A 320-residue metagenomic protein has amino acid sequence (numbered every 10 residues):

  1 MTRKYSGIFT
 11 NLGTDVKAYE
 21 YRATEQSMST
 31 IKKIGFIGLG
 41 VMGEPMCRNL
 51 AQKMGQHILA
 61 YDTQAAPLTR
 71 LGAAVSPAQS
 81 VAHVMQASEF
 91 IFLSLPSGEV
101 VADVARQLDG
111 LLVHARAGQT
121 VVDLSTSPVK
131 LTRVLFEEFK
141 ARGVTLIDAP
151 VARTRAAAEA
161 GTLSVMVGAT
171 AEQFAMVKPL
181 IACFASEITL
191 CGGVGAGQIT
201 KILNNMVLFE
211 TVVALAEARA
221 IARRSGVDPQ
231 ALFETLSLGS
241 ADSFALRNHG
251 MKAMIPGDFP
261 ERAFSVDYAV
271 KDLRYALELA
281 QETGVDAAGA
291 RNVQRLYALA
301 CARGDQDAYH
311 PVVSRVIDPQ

Functional and structural regions predicted by a protein language model:
M1-Q26: Short, intrinsically disordered or compositionally biased N-terminal tails of bacterial proteins
K17-S94, Q119: NAD(P)+-binding Rossmann beta1-loop-alpha1 motif at the extreme N-terminus of oxidoreductases
I34, T126-N205: Rossmann-fold dinucleotide-binding core
I58, P77, L146-I147, I188 (+2 more regions): Hydrophobic beta-strand scaffold residues
H83-Q86, F90-L93, G98-L163: Rossmann-like NAD(P)(H) cofactor-binding subdomain of soluble oxidoreductases
A196-Q320: Helical "substrate-binding/catalytic lid" subdomain of Rossmann-like NAD(P)-dependent dehydrogenases/reductases
